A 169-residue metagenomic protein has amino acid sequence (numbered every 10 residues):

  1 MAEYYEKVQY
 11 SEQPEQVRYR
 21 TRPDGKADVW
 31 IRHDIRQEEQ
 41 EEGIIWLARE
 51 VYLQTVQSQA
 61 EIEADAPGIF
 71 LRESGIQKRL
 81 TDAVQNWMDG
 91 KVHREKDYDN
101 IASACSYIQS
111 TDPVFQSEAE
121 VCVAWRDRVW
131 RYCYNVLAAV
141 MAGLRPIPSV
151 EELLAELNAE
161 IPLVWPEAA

Functional and structural regions predicted by a protein language model:
A2-A169: A preference for well-ordered globular domain cores that mediate specific macromolecular interactions or catalysis
